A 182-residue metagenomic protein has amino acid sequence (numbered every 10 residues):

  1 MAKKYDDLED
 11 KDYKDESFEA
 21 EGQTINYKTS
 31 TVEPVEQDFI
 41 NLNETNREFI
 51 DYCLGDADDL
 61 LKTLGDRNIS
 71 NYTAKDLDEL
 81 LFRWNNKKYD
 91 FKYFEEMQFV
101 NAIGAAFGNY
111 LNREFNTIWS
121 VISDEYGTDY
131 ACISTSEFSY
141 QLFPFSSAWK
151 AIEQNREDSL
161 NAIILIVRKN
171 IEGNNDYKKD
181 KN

Functional and structural regions predicted by a protein language model:
K3-Q98: N-terminal low-complexity, intrinsically disordered segments
E21-T24, I133-N182: A recognition module on extended beta-rich or small alphabeta surfaces enriched in W/G with H and D/E
I25, I40, I50, I69 (+6 more regions): Weak global preference for isoleucine
L60, L64-N68, W84-F91, Y110-R113 (+5 more regions): Short secondary-structure junctions and interdomain/linker hinges
N68-Y72, D76, E96-V100, Y126-Y130 (+3 more regions): A sequence-level detector of short, solvent-exposed, charge-rich linear segments
E79, N85, Y89-F94, Q98 (+3 more regions): Aromatic-residue detector
F94-K150: Amphipathic protein-protein interaction modules
